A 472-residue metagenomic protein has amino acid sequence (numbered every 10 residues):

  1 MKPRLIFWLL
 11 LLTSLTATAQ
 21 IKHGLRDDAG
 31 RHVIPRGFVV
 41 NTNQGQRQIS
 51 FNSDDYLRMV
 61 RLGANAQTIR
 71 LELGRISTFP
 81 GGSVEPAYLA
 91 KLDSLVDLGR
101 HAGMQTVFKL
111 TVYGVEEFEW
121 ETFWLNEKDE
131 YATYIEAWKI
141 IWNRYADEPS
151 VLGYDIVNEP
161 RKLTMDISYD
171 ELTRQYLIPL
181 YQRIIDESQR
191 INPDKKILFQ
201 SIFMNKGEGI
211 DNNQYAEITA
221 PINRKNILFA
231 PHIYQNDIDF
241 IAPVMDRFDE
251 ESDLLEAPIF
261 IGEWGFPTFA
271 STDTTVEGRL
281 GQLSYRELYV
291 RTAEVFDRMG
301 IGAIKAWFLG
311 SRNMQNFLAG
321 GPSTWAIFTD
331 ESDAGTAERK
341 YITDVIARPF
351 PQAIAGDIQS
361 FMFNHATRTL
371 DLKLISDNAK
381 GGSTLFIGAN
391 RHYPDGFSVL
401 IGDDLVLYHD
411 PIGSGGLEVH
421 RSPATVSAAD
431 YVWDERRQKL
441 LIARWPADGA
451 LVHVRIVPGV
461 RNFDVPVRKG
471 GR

Functional and structural regions predicted by a protein language model:
R4-L15: Sec-dependent N-terminal signal peptides
L9, D27-I34, V39-S53, A90 (+8 more regions): Membrane-proximal envelope and lipid/glycan-remodeling enzymes
A17-A19: Boundary at the C-terminal end of the N-terminal hydrophobic targeting segment
I21-Y215: Active-site mouth of glycoside hydrolases
M59, G99, E251-S252, F296: Generic structural signal for hydrophobic
T106-F108, I259, A303: Hydrophobic beta-strand scaffold residues
L152, P160-S284: Noncatalytic carbohydrate-binding groove/subsite architecture in carbohydrate-active enzymes
T274-G402, P411, A429-G471: Aromatic-rich peripheral "rim/lid" segments of glycoside hydrolase catalytic domains that contact and position glycan
